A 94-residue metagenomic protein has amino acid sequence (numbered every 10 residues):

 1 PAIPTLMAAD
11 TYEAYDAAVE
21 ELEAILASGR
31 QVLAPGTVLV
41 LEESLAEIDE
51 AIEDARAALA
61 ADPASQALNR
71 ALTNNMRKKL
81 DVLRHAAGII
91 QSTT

Functional and structural regions predicted by a protein language model:
P1-T94: Polar, acidic low-complexity tracts enriched in Ser/Thr/Gln/Glu with frequent Gly/Pro and Thr-Pro motifs
